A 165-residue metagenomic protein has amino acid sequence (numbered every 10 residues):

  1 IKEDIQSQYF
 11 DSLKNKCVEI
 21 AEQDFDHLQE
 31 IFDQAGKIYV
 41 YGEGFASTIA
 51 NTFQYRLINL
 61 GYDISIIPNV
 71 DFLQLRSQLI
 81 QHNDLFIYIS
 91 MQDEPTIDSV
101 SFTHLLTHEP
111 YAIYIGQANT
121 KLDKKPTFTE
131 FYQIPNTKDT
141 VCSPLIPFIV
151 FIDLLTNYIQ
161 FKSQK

Functional and structural regions predicted by a protein language model:
I1-D24: HTH-adjacent hinge/linker in prokaryotic transcriptional regulators
Q6, F25-L28, A50, F148: Hydrophobic packing residues in well-ordered alpha-helices of helical domains and bundles
S12, K16, I31, Y158: Residues that form generic nucleotide/phosphate-binding pockets
Q23-A35: Glycine-rich phosphate/diphosphate-binding loops that line cofactor/substrate pockets in enzymes
D33-Q164: Glycine-rich phosphate-binding loops that contact phosphosugars or nucleotide phosphates
